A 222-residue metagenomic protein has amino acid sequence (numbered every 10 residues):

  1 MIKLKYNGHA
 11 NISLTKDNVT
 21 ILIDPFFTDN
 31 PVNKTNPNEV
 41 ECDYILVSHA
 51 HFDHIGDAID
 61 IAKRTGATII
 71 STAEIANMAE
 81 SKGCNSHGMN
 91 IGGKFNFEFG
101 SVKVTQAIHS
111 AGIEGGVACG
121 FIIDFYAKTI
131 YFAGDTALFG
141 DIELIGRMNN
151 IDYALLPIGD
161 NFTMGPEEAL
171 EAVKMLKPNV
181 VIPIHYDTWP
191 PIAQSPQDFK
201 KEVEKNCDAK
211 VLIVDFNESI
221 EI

Functional and structural regions predicted by a protein language model:
M1-T20, F27-N30, N96-F99, K103 (+3 more regions): Zn-dependent metallo-beta-lactamase
S13-H51, G56-D60, E74, S110-E114 (+1 more regions): Pre-active-site segment of Zn-dependent metallo-hydrolases
L22-D24, C42-A50, I70-A73, Y131-T136 (+3 more regions): Active-site neighborhood of phospho(di)ester-bond hydrolases with catalytic His/Asp-centered motifs
D29-N30, H51-G56, A76-M78, G93-N96 (+5 more regions): Active-site environment of divalent metal-dependent phosphoester hydrolases
C42, G66-A67, I151, P178: Local beta-strand N-terminus motif with an aromatic residue
A50, G56-E114: Glycine/small-residue-rich loop that forms an oxyanion/phosphate-binding "nest" at active or ligand-binding sites
T68, E80-G93, L170, K174-I222: Binuclear metal-ion centers of metallo-dependent hydrolases, dominated by the metallo-beta-lactamase
H109-M175: Active-site-proximal loop/helix segments of hydrolase catalytic cores
